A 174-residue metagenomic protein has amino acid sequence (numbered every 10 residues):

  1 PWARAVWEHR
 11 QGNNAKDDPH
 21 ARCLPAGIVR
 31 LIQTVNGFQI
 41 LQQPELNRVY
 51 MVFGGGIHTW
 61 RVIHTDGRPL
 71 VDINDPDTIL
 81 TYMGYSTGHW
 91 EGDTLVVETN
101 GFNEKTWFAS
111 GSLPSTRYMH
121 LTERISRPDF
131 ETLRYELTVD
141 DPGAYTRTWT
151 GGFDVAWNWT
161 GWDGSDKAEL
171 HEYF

Functional and structural regions predicted by a protein language model:
P1-F174: PEST-like low-complexity, intrinsically disordered acidic/proline/serine-rich tracts that flank trafficking/processing
